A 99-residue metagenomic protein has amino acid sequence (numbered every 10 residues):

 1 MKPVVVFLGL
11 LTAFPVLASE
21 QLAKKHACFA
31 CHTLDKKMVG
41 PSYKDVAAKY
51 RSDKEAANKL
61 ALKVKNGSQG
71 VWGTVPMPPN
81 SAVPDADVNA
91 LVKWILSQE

Functional and structural regions predicted by a protein language model:
M1-V4: Positively charged n-region of N-terminal signal peptides that target proteins for export
A13-A18: N-terminal signal peptide c-region/cleavage motif recognized by signal peptidases
E20-L22: Immediate flanking context of iron-sulfur cluster ligation sites
A27-L34, L91: The canonical Cys-X-X-Cys-His
V39-A48, K63-V92: Axial heme c-ligation environment in periplasmic c-type cytochrome domains
K49, D53-L62: Post-signal/leader-peptide non-cytosolic segments of secretory proteins
